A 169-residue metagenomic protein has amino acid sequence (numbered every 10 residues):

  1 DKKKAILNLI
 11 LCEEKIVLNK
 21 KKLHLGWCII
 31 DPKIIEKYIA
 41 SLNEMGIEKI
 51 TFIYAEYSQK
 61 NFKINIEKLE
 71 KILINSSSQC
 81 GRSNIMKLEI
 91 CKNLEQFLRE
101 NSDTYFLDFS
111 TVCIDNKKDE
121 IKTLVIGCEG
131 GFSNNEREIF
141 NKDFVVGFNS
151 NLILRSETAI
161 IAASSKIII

Functional and structural regions predicted by a protein language model:
D1-K15: N-terminal positively charged helical leader segments and presequences
K15-D103: RNA substrate-binding interface of SAM-dependent RNA methyltransferases
K20-L23, I121-T123, F140-N149: Glycine/charged-rich beta-loop-alpha catalytic/anionic-binding loops adjacent to active sites
G26, F106-D108, T123-I126: Structural motif
L88, T104-F106, F144-V146: Conserved beta-strand scaffold positions in the cores of enzyme catalytic domains, especially in NTP/NDP-utilizing
D108-D119, C128-E129: Strongly charged, low-complexity linkers/loops
E120-R137: A C-terminal functional module that forms or caps the active site or interfaces directly with catalytic machinery
N134-I169: Structured adenosyl-cofactor binding patch, chiefly the S-adenosyl-L-methionine
